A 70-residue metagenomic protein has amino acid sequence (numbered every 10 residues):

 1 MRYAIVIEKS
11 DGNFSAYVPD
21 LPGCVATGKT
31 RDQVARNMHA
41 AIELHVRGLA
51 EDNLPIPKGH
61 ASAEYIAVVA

Functional and structural regions predicted by a protein language model:
M1-Y3, R36-A70: Short, charged, surface-exposed hinge/linker loops at domain edges that act as mobile lids or interdomain connectors
I7-L21: Short aromatic-glycine-(Arg/Gly/Cys) micro-motifs in beta-strand/loop hairpins
D20-G23, K58: Hydrophobic residues in alpha-helical membrane-spanning segments
P22-D32: A short, exposed loop/beta-hairpin motif centered on an aromatic-Gly-Thr core
